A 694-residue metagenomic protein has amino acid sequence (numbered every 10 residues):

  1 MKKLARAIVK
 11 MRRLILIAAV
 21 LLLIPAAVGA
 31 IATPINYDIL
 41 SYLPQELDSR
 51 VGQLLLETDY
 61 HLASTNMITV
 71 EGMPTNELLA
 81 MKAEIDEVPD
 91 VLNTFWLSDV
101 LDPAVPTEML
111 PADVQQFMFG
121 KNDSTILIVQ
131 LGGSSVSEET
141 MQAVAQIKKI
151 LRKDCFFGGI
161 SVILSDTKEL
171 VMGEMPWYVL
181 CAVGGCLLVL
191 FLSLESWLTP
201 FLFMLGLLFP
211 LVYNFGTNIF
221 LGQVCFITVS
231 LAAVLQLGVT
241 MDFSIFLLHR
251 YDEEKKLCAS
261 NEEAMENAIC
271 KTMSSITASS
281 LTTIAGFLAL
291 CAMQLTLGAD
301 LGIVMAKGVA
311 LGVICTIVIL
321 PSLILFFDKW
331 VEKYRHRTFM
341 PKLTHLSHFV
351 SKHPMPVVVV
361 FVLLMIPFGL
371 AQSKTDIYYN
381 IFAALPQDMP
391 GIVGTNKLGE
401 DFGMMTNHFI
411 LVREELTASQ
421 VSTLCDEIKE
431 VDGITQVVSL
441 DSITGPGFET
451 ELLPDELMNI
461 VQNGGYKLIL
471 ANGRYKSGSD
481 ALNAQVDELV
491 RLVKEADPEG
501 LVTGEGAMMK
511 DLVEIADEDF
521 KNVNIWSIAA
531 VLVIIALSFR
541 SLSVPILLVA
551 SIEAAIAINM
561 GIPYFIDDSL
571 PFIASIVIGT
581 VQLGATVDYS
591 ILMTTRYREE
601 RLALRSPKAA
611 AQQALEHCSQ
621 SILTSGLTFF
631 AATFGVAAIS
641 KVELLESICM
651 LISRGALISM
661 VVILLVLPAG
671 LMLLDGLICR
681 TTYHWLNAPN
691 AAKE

Functional and structural regions predicted by a protein language model:
M1-Y37, S41, A112, S135-Y379 (+2 more regions): Membrane-embedded transmembrane helical bundles of large multi-pass transporters/channels
Q45-S161, D376-V544, A550-S569: Structured non-transmembrane domains adjacent to transmembrane bundles in polytopic membrane proteins
